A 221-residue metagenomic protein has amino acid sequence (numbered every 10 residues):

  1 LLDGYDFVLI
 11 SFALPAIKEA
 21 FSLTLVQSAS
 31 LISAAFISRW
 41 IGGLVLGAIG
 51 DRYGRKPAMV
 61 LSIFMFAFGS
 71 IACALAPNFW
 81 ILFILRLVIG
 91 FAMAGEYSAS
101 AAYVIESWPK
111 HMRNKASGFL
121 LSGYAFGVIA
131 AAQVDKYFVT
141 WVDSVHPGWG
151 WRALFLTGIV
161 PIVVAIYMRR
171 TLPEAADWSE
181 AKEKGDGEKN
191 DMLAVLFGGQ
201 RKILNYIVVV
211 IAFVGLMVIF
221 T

Functional and structural regions predicted by a protein language model:
L1-T221: Transmembrane-helix signature of 12-pass secondary carriers
